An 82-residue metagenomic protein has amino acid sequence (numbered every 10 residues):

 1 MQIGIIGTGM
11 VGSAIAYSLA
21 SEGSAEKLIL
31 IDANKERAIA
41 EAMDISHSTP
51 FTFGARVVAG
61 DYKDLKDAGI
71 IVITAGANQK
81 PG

Functional and structural regions predicted by a protein language model:
M1-I39: NAD(P)+-binding Rossmann beta1-loop-alpha1 motif at the extreme N-terminus of oxidoreductases
A33-A68: Conserved N-terminal Rossmann-fold NAD(P) cofactor-binding segment
I71-I73: Redox-cofactor binding/interface segments in oxidoreductases and associated redox assembly factors
A75-N78: Conserved NAD(P)H cofactor-binding loop of Rossmann-fold oxidoreductase domains
K80-G82: Glycine/threonine-rich flexible loop motifs
